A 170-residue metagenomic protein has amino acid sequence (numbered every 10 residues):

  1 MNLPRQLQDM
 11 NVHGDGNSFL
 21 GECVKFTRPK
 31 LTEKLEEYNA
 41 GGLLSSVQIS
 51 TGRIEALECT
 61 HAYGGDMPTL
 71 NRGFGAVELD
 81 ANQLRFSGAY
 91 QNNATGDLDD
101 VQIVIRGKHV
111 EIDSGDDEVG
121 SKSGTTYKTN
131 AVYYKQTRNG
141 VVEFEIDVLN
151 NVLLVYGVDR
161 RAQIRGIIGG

Functional and structural regions predicted by a protein language model:
M1-P68, K108-D117, V155-G169: Solvent-exposed edge beta-strands and adjacent loop segments that serve as assembly or binding interfaces
L3-Q8, A81-R85, N130-A131: A short, compositionally biased
F19-F26, D97-G107, E145-D147: Short amphipathic beta-strand/extended segments with alternating polar/hydrophobic composition
T51-E55, E78-D80, D99, V119-S123: A generic structural micro-feature
E58-A62, Q83-S87, Q102-V104, T126-N130: Beta-strand secondary-structure signal
P68-N71, N93-D97, K135-V141: Short, cysteine-centered beta-strand-loop-beta hairpins and adjacent loop/turn segments enriched in charged/polar
F74-I103: Short, acidic/charged, Gly/Pro-enriched secondary-structure junctions
K108-G170: Mixed-charge, glycine-accented linear interaction segment located at domain edges/termini
